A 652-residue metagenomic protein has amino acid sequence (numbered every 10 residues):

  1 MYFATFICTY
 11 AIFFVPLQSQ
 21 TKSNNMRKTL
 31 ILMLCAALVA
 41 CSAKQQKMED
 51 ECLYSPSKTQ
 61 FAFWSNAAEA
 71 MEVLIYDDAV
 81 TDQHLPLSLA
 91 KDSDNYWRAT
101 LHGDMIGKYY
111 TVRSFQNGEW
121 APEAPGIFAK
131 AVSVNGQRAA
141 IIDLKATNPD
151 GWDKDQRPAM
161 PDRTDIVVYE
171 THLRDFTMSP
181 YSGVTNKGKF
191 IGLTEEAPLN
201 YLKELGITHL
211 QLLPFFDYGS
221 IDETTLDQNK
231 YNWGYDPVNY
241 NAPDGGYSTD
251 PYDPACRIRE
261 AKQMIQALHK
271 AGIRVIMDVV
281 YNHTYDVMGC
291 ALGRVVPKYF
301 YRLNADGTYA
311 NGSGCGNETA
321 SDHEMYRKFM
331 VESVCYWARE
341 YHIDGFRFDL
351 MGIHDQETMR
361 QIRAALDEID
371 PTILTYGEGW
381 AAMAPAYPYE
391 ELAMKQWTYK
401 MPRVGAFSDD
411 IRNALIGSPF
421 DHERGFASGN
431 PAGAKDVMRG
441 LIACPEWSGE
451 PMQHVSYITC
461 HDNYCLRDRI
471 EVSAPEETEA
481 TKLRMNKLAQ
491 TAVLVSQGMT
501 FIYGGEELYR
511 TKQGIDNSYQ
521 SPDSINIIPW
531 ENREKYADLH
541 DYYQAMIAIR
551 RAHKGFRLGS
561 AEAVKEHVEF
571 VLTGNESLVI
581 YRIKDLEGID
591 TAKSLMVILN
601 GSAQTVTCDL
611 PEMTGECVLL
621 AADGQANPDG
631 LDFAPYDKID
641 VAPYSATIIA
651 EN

Functional and structural regions predicted by a protein language model:
T29-A37: Sec-dependent N-terminal signal peptides
C41-A43: N-terminal Sec signal peptide cleavage junction
Q45-K58, D92-E170, D175-N186: The feature marks proteins involved in alpha-glucan
S57-A62, A67-E69, E569-P611: Carbohydrate-binding surface patches
F63, V112, T171, L212 (+9 more regions): Conserved, mostly hydrophobic/aromatic
G107-Y110, L631-N652: C-terminal beta-strand-rich structural cap/linker in extracellular carbohydrate-active enzymes
N135, A139-I142, R363-A364, E368-Y509 (+8 more regions): Conserved alpha/beta catalytic core and glycan-binding cleft of carbohydrate-active enzymes
H172-E196, N200-Y341, M351-H354, T358-D370 (+1 more regions): Substrate-binding/active-site clefts of carbohydrate-active enzymes
